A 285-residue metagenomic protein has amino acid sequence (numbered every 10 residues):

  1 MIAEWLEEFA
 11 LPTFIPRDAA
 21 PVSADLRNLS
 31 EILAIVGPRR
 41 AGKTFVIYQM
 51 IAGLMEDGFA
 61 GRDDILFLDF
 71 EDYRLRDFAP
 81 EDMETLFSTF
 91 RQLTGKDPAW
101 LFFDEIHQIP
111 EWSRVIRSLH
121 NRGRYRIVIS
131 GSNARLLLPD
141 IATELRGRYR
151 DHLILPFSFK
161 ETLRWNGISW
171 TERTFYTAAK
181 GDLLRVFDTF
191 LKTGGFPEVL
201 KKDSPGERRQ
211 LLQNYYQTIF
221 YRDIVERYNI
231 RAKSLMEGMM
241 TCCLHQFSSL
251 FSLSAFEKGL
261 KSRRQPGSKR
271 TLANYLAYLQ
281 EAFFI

Functional and structural regions predicted by a protein language model:
M1-E7, R164-I285: Interdomain hinge/linker elements that couple catalytic modules in large macromolecular machines
A10-R27: Pre-Walker A adenine-sensing motif
I35: Hydrophobic anchor at the beta1->P-loop junction of P-loop NTPases
R40: Walker A (P-loop) phosphate-binding loop of P-loop NTPases
T44: Walker A/P-loop
L66-K96: Short glycine-rich substrate-engagement loop in P-loop NTPases that contacts/grips substrate
R126-S132, L153: Structural recognition of the conserved hydrophobic beta-strand(s) that form the central parallel beta-sheet of P-loop
R135-D151, L163-G167: Short regulatory helix/loop adjacent to the ATP-binding pocket of P-loop NTPases
